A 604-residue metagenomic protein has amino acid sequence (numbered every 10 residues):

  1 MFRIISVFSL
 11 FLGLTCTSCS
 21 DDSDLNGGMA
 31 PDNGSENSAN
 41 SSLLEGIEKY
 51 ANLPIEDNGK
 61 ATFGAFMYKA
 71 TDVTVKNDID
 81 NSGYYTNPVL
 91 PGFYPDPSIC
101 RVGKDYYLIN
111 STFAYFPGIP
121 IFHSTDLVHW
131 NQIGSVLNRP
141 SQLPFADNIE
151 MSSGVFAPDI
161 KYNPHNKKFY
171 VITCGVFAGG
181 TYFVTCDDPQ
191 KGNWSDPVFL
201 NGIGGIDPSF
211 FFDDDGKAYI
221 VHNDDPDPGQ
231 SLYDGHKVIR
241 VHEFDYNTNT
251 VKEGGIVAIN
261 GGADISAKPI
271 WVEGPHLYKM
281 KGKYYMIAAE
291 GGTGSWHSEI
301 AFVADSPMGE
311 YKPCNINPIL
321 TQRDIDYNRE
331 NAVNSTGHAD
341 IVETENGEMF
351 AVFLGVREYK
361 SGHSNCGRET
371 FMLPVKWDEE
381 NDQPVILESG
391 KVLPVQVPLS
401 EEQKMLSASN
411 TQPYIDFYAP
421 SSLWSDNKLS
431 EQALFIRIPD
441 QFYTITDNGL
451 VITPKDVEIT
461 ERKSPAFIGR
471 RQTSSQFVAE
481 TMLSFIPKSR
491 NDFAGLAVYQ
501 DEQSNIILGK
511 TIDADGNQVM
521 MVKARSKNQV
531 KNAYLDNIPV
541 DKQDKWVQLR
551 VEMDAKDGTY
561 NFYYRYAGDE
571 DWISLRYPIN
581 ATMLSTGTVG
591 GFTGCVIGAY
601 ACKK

Functional and structural regions predicted by a protein language model:
F2-S9: Sec-dependent signal peptide recognition, specifically the positively charged N-region followed immediately by
T15-S18: C-terminal motif of bacterial Sec signal peptides marking the signal peptidase cleavage site
D22, G27-M29, G34-K604: Carbohydrate-active catalytic/glycan-binding domains of CAZyme proteins, especially the secreted or lumenal ectodomains
